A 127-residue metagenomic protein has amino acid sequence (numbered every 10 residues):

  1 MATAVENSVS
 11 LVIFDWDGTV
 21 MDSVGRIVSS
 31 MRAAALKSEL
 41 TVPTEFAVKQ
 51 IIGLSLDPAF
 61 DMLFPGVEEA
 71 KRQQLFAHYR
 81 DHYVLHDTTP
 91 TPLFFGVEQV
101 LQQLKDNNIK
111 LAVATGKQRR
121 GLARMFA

Functional and structural regions predicted by a protein language model:
A2-Q50, G66-E69: Active-site neighborhood of HAD-like aspartate-dependent phosphohydrolases
S8, L85-V113, R119-A127: Short, acidic loop-to-helix structural element flanking the phosphoryl-transfer center in phosphate-processing enzymes
R26, S55-P58, Q99, R120-G121: Short alpha-helical
L36, D61-M62, K105, A127: Short polybasic/polar patches that bind polyanions
I52-L85, F95, Q102-Q103: A metal-dependent, Asp-based hydrolase signature
